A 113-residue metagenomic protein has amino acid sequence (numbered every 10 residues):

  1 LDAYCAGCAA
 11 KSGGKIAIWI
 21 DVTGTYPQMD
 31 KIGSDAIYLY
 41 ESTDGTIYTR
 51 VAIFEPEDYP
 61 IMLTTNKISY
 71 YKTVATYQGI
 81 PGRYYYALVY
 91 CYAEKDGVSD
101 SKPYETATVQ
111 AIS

Functional and structural regions predicted by a protein language model:
L1-L39: Short, surface-exposed binding/anchoring microloops in extracellular/periplasmic proteins
T23-T25, Q78, Y92-E94: Solvent-exposed residues in well-ordered beta-strands and their adjoining turns, especially edge/terminal strands
A36, T49-N66: Solvent-exposed serine/threonine-rich low-complexity stretches and specific carbohydrate-binding patches
T64-Q78: Exposed aromatic-hydrophobic patches
K95-S113: Short beta-strand elements
